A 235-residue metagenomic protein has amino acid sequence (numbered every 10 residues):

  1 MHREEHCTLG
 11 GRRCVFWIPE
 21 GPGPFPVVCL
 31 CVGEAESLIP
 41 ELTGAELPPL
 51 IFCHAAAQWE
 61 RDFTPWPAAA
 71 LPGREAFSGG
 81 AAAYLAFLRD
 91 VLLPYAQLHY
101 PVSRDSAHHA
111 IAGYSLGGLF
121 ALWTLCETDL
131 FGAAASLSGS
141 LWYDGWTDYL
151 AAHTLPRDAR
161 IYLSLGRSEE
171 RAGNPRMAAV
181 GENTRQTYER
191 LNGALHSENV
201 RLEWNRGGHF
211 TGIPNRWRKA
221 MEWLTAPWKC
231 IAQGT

Functional and structural regions predicted by a protein language model:
M1-F25, V200: A domain-start/cap signature at the N-terminus of enzymes
R12-R13, P26-P101: Serine-hydrolase catalytic machinery in alpha/beta-hydrolase-like enzymes
P24-P26, L47-L50, L130-A133, A159-R160 (+1 more regions): Loop/turn elements at helix/coil->beta-strand transitions in domains of secreted/extracellular proteins
C29-G33, S138, L165: The conserved beta1-alpha1 loop
L42-T43, T124-L125, Y188: A conserved amphipathic alpha-helix that caps or lines the catalytic cleft of carbohydrate- and lipid-modifying enzymes
P101-Y114, A134: Alpha/beta-hydrolase fold nucleophile elbow
G118-E127: Short glycine-enriched nucleophile-adjacent loop and the immediately C-terminal alpha-helix near the catalytic center
L141-L224: The feature captures the conserved acid-bearing segment of alpha/beta-hydrolase catalytic domains
